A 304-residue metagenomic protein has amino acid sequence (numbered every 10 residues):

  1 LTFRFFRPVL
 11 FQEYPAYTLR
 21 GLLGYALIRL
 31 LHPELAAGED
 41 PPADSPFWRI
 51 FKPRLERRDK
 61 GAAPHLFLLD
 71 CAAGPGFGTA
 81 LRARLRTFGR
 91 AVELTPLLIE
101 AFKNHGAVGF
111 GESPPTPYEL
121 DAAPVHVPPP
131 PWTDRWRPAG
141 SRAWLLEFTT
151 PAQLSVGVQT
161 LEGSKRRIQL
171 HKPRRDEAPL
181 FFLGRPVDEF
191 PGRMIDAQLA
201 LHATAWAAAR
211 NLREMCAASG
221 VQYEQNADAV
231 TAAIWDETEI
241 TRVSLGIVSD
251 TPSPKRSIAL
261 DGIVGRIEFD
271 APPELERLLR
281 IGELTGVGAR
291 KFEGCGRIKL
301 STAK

Functional and structural regions predicted by a protein language model:
L1-K304: RNA-interacting cores
